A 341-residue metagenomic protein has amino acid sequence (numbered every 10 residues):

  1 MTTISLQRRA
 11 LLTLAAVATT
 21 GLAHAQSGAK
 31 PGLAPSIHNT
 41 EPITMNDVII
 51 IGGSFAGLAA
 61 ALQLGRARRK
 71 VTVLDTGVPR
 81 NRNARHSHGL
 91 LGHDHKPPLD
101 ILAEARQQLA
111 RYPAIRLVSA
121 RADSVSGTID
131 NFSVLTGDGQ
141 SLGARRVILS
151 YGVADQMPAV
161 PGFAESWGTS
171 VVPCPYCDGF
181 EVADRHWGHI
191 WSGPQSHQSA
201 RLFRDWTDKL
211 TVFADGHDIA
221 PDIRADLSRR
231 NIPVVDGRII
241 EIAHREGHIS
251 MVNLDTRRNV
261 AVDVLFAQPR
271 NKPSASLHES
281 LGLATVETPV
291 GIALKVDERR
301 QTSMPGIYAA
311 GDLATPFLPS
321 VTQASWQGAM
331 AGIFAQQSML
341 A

Functional and structural regions predicted by a protein language model:
M1-L6, A10-T20: N-terminal secretory signal peptides
P31-N46, L117-R185, K295-E298: FAD-binding core/adjacent interface of flavoenzyme oxidoreductases
V48-D100, H186, P194-H217: Beta1-alpha1 glycine-rich phosphate/pyrophosphate-binding loop at the start of Rossmann-like nucleotide-binding domains
A103-I129, V134-T136, S141-A144, T207-I292 (+1 more regions): A Rossmann-like FAD-binding core segment of flavoenzymes
Q140-D236, E241-G247: Predominantly flavin-linked oxidoreductase catalytic cores and closely associated redox partners
E165-E181, N271-L318, Q337: FAD-site-proximal beta/loop scaffold in flavoenzymes
L313-A341: A conserved FAD-binding loop/helix module that cradles the flavin
